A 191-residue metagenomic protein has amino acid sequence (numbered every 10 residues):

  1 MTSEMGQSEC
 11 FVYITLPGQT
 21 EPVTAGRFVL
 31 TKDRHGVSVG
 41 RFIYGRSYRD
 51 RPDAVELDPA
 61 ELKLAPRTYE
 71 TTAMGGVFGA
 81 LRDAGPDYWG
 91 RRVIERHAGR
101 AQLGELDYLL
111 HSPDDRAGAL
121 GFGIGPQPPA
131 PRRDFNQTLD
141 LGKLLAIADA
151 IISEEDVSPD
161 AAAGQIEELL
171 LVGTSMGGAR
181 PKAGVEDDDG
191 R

Functional and structural regions predicted by a protein language model:
M1-R191: Phosphate/dinucleotide-binding and metal-coordinating scaffold of catalytic cores in nucleotide-dependent enzymes
